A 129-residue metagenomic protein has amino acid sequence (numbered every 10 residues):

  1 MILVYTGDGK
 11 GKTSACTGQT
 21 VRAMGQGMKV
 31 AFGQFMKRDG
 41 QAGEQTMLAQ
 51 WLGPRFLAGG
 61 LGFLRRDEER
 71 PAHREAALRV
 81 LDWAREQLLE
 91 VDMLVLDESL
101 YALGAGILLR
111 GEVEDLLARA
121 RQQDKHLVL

Functional and structural regions predicted by a protein language model:
M1-V4, D92-M93, H126-V128: Residue-level preference for the first positions of well-ordered beta-strands
I2-L89: Conserved P-loop
M28, Q122-K125: A short helix->loop->beta-strand "cap" motif at the edges of active sites that frequently abuts
R66-R121: Phosphate-binding/switch loop-helix module in NTP-utilizing enzymes
